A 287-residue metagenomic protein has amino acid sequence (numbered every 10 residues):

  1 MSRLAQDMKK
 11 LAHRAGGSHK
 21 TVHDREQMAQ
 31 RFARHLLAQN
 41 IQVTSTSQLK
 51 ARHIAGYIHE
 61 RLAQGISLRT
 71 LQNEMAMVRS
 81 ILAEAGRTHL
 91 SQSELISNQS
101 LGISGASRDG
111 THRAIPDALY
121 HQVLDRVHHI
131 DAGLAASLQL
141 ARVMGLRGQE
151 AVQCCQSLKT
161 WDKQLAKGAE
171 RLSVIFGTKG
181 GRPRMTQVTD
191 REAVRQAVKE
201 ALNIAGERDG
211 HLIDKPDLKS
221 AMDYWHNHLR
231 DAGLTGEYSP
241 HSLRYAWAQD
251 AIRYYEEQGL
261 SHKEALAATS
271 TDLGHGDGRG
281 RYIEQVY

Functional and structural regions predicted by a protein language model:
K9-R108: N-terminal core-binding DNA-recognition domain of tyrosine recombinases/integrases
R25, Y120, G133-A135, M222 (+3 more regions): Short, leucine-enriched amphipathic alpha-helices that occur as contiguous helical runs
S104-Q122, G180-E192: DNA breakage-rejoining catalytic core of tyrosine-based enzymes
D117-G148: Basic, Lys/Arg- and aromatic-enriched nucleic-acid-binding interface segment
Q139, R244-D277: C-terminal catalytic core of tyrosine-transesterase DNA break-rejoin enzymes
Q153-V194: Conserved tyrosine-mediated DNA breakage-rejoining catalytic core shared by Y-recombinases
K159-D162, G274-Y282: Short, basic interhelical loop/turn and adjoining N-cap of the next helix at nucleic-acid- or acidic-partner-contacting
T189-A251: Active-site/catalytic core of tyrosine-dependent DNA strand-transfer enzymes
